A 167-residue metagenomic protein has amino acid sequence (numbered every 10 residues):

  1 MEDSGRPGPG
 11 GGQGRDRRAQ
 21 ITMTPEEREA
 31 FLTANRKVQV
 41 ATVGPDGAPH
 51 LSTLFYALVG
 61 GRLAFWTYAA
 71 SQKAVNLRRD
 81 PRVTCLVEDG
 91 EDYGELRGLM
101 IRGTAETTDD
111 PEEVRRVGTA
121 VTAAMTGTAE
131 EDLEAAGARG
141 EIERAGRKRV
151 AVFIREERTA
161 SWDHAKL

Functional and structural regions predicted by a protein language model:
E2-M23, Y93-L167: Charged, gly/pro-rich active-site loop segments
G14-T42: Short, conserved active-site entrance elements at the starts or edges of catalytic domains
L32, N76-L77, V121, I154: A generic structural signal for nonpolar/aromatic side chains embedded in well-ordered alpha-helices
A34-N35, R79-D80, K148: Structured helix-beta-strand junction loops
R36-A69, L77, T84-E88, R97: Short beta-strand segments
V38, L63, V83, A105-E106 (+1 more regions): Short beta-strand segments in beta-sandwich/barrel cores
